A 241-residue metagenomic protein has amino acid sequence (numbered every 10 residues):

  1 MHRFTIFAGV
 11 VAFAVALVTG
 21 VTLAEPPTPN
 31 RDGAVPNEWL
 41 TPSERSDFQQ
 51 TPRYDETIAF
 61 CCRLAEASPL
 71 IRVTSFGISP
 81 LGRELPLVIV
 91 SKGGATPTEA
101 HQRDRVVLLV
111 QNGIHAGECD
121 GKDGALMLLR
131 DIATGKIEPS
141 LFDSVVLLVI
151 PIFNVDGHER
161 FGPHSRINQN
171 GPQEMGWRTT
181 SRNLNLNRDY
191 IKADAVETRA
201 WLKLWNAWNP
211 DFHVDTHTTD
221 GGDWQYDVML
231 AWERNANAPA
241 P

Functional and structural regions predicted by a protein language model:
H2, F7, L23-P241: Structured catalytic-domain cores with a bias toward divalent-metal coordination
A8-G20: Bacterial N-terminal signal peptides
